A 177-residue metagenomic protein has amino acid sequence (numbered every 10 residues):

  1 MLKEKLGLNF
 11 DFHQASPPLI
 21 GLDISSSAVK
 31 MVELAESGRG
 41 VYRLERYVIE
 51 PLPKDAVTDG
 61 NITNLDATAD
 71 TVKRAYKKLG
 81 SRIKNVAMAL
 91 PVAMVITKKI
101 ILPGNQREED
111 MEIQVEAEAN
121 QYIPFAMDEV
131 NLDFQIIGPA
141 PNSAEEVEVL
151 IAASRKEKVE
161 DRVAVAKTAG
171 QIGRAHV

Functional and structural regions predicted by a protein language model:
M1-H176: Hydrophobic/aromatic-enriched cytosolic interaction surfaces used to assemble or bind macromolecules
